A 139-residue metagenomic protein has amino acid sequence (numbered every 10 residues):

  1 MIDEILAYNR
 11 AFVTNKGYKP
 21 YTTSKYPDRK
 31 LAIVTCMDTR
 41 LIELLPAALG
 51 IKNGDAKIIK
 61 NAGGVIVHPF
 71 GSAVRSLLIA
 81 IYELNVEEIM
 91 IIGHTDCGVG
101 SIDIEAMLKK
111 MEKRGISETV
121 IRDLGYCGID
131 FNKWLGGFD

Functional and structural regions predicted by a protein language model:
M1-R29, G64-A73, I81-L84, V99-D139: Divalent-metal-activated hydrolytic enzyme cores
K25-T39: N-terminal low-complexity or amphipathic/hydrophobic leaders
V34-C36, K60, I92-H94: Short beta-strand segments
L41-E43: Short, well-ordered alpha-helical microsegments
P46-K52: Short Gly/aromatic-enriched secondary-structure transition segments
A56-G63: A short beta-strand-loop structural module common to alpha/beta enzyme folds
Y82-H94: Ordered, amphipathic secondary-structure segments that act as subunit-interaction surfaces in large macromolecular
